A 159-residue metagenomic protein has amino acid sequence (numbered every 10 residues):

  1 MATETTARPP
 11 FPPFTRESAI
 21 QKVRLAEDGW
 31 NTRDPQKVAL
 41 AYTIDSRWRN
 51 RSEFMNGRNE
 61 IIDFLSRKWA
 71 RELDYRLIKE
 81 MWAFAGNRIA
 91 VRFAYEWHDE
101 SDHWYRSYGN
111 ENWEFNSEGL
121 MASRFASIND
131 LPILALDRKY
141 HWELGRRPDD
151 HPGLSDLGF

Functional and structural regions predicted by a protein language model:
M1-I44, L154-F159: Short, low-complexity N-terminal intrinsically disordered segments enriched in polar/charged residues
A2-F14, D63-F159: A beta-strand edge to alpha-helix "cap/lid" segment located at domain peripheries
D28-T32, T43, R47, S66-D74: Short helix-capping and hinge/turn segments at secondary-structure transitions, especially at repeat and domain
R47-S66: Short solvent-exposed beta->alpha transition segments
